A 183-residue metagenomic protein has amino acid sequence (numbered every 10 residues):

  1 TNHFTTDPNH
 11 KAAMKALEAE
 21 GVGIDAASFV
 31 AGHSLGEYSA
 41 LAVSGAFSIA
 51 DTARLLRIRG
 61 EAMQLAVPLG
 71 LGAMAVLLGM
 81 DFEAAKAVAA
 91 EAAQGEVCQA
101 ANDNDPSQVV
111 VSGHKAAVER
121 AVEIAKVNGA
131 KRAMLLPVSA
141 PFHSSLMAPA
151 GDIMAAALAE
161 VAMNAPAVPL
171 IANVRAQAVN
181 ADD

Functional and structural regions predicted by a protein language model:
T1-A31, V111: Helix-rich "cap/lid" substructures immediately adjacent to catalytic or cofactor-binding pockets
N2-T6, L41, S48: Short secondary-structure transition/capping motifs
H10, G36, L77: Hydrophobic/aromatic pocket-lining and membrane-interface residues
K15-A16, E20, L41-F47: Alpha-helix C-terminal capping segments
S28-G32, G36, A40, S48: Gly/Ala-rich beta-loop-alpha elbow adjacent to hydrolase catalytic centers
V43-D183: Alpha/beta catalytic cores of group-transfer enzymes, especially the acyltransferase/condensing modules of polyketide
